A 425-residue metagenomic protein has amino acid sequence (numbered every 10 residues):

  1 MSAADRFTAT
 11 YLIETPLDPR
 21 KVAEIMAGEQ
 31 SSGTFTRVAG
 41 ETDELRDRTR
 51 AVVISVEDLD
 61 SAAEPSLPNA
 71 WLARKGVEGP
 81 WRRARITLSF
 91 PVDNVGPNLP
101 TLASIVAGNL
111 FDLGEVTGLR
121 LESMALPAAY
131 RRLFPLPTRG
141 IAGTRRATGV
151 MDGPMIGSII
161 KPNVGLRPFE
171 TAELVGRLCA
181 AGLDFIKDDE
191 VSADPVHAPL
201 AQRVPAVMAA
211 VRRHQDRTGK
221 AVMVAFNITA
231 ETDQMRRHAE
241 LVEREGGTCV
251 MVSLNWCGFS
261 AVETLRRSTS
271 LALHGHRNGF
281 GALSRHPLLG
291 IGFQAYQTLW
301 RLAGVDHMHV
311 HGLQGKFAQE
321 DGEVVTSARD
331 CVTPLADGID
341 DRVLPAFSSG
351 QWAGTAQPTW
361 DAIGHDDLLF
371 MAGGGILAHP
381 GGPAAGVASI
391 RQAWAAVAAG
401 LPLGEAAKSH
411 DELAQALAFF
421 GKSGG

Functional and structural regions predicted by a protein language model:
M1-C179: N-terminal capping/small domains of soluble enzymes
Y11-L17, P154-A172, V222-Q234, G279-I291 (+1 more regions): Active-site mouth loops of central-metabolism enzymes
Q30-S31, F35, L45-T49, S55-D58 (+6 more regions): Alpha-helix-loop-beta-strand connector modules within alpha/beta enzyme cores
P137-T148, S192-H214, T232-M235, L254-S270 (+3 more regions): Active-site-adjacent beta->alpha loops and helix N-cap segments on the catalytic face of soluble alpha/beta enzymes
S158, G165-S192, A198-P199, V211 (+2 more regions): Phosphate-binding glycine-rich loops and their immediate beta-loop-alpha structural context
L178, V242, T359, I390: Conserved, mostly hydrophobic/aromatic
R237-A239, E245, C249-A372: Catalytic alpha/beta core domains of metabolic enzymes, predominantly
G382-G425: Extended, intrinsically disordered, low-complexity segments
